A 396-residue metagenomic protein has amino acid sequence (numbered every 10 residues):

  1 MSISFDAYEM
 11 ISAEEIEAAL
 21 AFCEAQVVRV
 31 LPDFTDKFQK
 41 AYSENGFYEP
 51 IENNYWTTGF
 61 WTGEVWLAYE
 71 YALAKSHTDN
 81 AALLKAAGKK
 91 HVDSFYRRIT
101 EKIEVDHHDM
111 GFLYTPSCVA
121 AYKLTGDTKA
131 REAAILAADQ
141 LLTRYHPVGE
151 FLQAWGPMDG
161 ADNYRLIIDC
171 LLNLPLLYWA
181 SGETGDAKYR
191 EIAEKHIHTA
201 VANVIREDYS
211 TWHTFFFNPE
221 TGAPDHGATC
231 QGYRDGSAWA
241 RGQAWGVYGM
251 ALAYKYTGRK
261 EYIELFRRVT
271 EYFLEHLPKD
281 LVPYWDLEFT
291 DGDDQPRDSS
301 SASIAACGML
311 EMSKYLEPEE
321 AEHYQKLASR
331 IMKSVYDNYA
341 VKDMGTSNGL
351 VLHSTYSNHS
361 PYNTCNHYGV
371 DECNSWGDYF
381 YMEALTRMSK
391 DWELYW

Functional and structural regions predicted by a protein language model:
M1-W396: Glycan-recognition and catalytic cores of secretory/periplasmic carbohydrate-active enzymes
